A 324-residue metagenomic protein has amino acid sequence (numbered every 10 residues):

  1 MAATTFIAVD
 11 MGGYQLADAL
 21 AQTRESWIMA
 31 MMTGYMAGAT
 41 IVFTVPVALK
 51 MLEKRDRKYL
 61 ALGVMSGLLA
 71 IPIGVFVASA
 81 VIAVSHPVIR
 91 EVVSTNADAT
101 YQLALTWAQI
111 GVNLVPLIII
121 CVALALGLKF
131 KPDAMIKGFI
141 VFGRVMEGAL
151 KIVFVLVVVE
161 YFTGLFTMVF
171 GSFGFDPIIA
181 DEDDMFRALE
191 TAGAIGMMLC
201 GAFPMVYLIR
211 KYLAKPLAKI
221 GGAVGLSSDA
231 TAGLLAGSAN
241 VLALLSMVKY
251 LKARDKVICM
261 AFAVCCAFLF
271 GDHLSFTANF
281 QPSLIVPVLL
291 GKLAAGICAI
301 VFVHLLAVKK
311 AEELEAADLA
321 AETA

Functional and structural regions predicted by a protein language model:
M1, G138-L235: Transmembrane helical segments that form the transport core of multi-pass membrane transport proteins
M1-A37: Membrane helical hairpin/interfacial module
A19-S26, M51, S79-I110, F166-D183 (+2 more regions): Inter-helical loop and helix-membrane interface segments of multi-pass membrane transporters/permeases
S26-A39, W107-C121: Structural signature of hydrophobic alpha-helical transmembrane segments
W27-F76, S228-A324: C-terminal transmembrane helix pair
L68-A80, N113-K129, E147-F162, A194-Y207 (+1 more regions): Hydrophobic core segments of alpha-helical transmembrane domains in multi-pass membrane transport and ion-translocation
I89-A104, A123, G127-V141, T167-D184 (+1 more regions): Intrinsically disordered, low-complexity non-transmembrane regions of multi-pass membrane transporters
T100-L114, G138-G143, E182-T191, S283-L290: Interfacial loop-to-helix junctions that mark the boundaries of transmembrane helices in multi-pass membrane
